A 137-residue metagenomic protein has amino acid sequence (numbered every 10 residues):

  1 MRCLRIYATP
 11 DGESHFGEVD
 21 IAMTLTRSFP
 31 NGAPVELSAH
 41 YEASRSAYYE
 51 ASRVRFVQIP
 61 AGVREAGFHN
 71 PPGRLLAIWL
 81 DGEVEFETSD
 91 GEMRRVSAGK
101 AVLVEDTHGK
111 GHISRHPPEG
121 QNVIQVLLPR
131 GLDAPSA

Functional and structural regions predicted by a protein language model:
M1-A8, E92: Short acidic, Pro/Gly- and aromatic-enriched capping/linker segments at domain boundaries
P10-G67, Q121-V126, R130-G131: A short glycine-rich, His/Asp/Glu-containing loop-to-beta-strand
I21-M23, S89-T107: Short acidic-glycine-tyrosine-enriched beta hairpin
T26-F29, S97, P135-A137: A short, polar/proline- and glycine-enriched secondary-structure boundary/capping micro-motif
V63-A66, E85, A101-V102, T107-I113: Histidine-centered metal-chelating micro-motifs
F68-N70, R115-P117: Exposed beta-sheet edge/beta-hairpin loop segments within beta-rich domains
P71-D90, K100: Glycine- and acidic-residue-biased ligand/ion/polar-headgroup-sensing regions
A101-T107, P118-P135: A short hydrophobic beta-strand segment most commonly corresponding to one strand of the jelly-roll/cupin
